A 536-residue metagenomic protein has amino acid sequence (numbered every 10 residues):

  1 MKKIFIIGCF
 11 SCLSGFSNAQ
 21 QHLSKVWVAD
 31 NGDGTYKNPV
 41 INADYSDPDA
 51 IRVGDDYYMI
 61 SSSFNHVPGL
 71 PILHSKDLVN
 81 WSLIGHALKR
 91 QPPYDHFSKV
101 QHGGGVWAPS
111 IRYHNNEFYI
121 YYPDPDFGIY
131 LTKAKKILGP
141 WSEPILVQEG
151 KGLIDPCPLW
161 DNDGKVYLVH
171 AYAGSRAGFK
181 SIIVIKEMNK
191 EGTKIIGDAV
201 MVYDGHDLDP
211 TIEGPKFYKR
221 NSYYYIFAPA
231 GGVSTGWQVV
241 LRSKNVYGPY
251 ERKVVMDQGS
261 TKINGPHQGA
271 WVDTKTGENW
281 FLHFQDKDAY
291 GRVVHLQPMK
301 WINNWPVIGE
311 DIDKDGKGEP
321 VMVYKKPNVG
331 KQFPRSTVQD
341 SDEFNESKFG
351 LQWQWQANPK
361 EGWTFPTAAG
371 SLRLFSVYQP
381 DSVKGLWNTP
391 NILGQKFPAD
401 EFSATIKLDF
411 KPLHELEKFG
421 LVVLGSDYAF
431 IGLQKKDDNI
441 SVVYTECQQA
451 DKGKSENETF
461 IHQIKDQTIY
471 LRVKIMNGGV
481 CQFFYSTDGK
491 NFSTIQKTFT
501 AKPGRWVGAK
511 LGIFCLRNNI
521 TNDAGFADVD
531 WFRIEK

Functional and structural regions predicted by a protein language model:
M1-H22: Bacterial Sec-dependent N-terminal signal peptides
A19-K536: Carbohydrate-active catalytic/glycan-binding domains of CAZyme proteins, especially the secreted or lumenal ectodomains
